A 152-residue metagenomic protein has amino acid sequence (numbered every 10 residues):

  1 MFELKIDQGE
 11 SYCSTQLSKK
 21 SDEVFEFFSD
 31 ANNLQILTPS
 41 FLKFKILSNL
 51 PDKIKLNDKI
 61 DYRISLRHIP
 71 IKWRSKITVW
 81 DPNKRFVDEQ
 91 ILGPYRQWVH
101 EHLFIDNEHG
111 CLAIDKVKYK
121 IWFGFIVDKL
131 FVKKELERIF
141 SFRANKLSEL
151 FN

Functional and structural regions predicted by a protein language model:
M1-P51, K55: Hydrophobic ligand-binding cavity/cleft-lining segments
C13-T15, W73-V79, Q90, V99-D106: Hydrophobic/aromatic beta-strand elements that line small-molecule binding cavities or substrate pockets in beta-rich
L17-K19, L66-H68, V79, P94 (+1 more regions): Beta-strand elements of well-folded, non-transmembrane domains
S21-D22, K53, V79-R85, L103-L112: A short, structured loop/turn motif at beta-sheet edges
V24-F28, L34, I60-Y62, I77 (+3 more regions): Hydrophobic pocket/interface hotspot
K45-L92, N145-L150: Glycine-rich portal/gate segments that line the openings of hydrophobic small-molecule binding cavities
V87-R138: Beta-strand/loop substructures that line and gate deep hydrophobic ligand-binding cavities in soluble
R138-K146: A non-catalytic, amphipathic alpha-helix used as a structural packing/dimerization or gating element in enzyme scaffolds
